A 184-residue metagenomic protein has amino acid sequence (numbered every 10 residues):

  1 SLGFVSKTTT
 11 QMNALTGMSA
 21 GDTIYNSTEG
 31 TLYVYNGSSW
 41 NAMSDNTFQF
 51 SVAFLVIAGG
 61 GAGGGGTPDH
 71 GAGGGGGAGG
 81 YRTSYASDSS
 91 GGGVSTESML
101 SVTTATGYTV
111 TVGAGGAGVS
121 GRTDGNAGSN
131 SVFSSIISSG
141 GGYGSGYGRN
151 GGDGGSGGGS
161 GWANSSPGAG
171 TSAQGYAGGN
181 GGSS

Functional and structural regions predicted by a protein language model:
S1-S184: Glycine-biased low-complexity/repetitive sequence motifs
